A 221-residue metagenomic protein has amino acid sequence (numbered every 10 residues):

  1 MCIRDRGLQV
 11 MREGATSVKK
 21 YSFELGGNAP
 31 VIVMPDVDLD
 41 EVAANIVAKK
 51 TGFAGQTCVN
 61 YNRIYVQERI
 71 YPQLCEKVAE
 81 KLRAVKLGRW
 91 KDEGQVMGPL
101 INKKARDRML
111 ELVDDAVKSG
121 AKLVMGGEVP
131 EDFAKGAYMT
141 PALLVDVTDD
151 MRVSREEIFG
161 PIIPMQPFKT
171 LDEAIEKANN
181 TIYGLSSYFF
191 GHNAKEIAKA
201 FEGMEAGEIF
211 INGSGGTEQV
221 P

Functional and structural regions predicted by a protein language model:
M1-C2, P161: Flexible low-complexity scaffold tracts in large eukaryotic assembly proteins
R4-T148, L171-D172, K177, I211 (+1 more regions): ALDH superfamily catalytic-core signature
K50-G52, V117-K118, K122, G127 (+3 more regions): C-terminal segments
Q67, P161, N193: Short, conserved phosphate/pyrophosphate- and ester-handling motifs at nucleotide-, phospho-/glycolipid
Q95, G136-M139, E156-I162, T181-L185: Conserved glycine-rich beta-strand-loop-beta hairpin in the small C-terminal domain of fold type I
D150-R155: Cytochrome P450 core scaffold surrounding the K-helix E-X-X-R motif and the conserved "meander" helix-loop region
P164-Q166: Active-site donor-binding acidic/aromatic loop of nucleotide-activated sugar and phosphosugar transferases involved
